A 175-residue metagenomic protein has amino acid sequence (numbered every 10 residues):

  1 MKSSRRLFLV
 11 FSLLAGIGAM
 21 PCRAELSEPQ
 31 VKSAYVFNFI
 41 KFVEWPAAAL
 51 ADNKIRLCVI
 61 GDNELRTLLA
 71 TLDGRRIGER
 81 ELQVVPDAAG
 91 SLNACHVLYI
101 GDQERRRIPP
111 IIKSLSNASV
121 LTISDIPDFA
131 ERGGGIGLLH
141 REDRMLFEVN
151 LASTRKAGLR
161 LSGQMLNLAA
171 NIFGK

Functional and structural regions predicted by a protein language model:
K2-F11, G18-K175: Short hydrophobic alpha-helices and adjacent helix-cap/hinge residues
